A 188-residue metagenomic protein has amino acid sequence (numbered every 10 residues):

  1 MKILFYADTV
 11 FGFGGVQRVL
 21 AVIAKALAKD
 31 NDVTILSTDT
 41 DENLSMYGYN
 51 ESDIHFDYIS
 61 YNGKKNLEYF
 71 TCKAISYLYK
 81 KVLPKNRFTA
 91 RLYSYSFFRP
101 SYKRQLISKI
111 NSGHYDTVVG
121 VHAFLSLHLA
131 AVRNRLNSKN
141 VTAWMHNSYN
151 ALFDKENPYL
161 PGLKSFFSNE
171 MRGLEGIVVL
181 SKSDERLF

Functional and structural regions predicted by a protein language model:
I3, T117-G120, R133-L152: Active-site proximal beta-strand in glycosyltransferases
A7-F13, D30-L92, D184: N-terminal strand-loop element at the rim of the active site of nucleotide-sugar-dependent glycosyltransferases
D8, Y61, H122-A123, M145-Y149: Histidine-centered beta-alpha loop that forms part of the nucleotide-sugar donor binding/catalytic region in diverse
V16, T38, G120-H122, W144 (+2 more regions): Replace "coordinates the UDP/GDP/TDP-sugar" with "coordinates nucleotide-activated sugar donors
S76-T117: Conserved nucleotide-sugar donor-binding subdomain of glycosyltransferases
S94-R104, V118-S138: An aromatic- and histidine-rich active-site surface loop
R104-S112, M145, Y149, Y159-I177: Membrane-proximal helix-turn-helix segments that form the acceptor-binding/catalytic region of lipid-linked
H128-A130, R172-F188: A short, active-site helix/loop in glycosyltransferases that binds the activated sugar's phosphate group
